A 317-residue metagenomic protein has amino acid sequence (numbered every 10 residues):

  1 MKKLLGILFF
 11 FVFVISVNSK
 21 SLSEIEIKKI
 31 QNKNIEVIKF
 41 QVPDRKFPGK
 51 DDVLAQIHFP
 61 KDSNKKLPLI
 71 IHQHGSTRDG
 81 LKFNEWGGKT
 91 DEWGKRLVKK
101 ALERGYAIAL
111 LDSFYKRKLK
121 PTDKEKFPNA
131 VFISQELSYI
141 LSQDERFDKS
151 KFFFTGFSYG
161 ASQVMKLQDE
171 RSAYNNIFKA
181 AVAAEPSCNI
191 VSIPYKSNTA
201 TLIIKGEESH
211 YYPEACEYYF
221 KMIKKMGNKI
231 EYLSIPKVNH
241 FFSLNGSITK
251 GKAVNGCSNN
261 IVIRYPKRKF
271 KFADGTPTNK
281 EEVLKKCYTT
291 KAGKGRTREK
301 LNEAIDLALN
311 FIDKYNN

Functional and structural regions predicted by a protein language model:
L22-N64: N-terminal cap/lid segment of alpha/beta-hydrolase-fold proteins
S63-L67, H72-K118, I190-V191, S209-P213: Short substrate-entry loop that stabilizes the transition state in hydrolases
W93, L97, T122-E145, K166: Alpha/beta-hydrolase active-site loop
R146-S158: Alpha/beta-hydrolase fold nucleophile elbow
A161-A173: Short glycine-enriched nucleophile-adjacent loop and the immediately C-terminal alpha-helix near the catalytic center
Y174-C188: A conserved short beta-strand
I203-K205: Short beta-strand/loop motif that positions the catalytic acidic residue of the alpha/beta-hydrolase fold
K229-N317: C-terminal catalytic histidine-bearing segment of alpha/beta-hydrolase fold enzymes
